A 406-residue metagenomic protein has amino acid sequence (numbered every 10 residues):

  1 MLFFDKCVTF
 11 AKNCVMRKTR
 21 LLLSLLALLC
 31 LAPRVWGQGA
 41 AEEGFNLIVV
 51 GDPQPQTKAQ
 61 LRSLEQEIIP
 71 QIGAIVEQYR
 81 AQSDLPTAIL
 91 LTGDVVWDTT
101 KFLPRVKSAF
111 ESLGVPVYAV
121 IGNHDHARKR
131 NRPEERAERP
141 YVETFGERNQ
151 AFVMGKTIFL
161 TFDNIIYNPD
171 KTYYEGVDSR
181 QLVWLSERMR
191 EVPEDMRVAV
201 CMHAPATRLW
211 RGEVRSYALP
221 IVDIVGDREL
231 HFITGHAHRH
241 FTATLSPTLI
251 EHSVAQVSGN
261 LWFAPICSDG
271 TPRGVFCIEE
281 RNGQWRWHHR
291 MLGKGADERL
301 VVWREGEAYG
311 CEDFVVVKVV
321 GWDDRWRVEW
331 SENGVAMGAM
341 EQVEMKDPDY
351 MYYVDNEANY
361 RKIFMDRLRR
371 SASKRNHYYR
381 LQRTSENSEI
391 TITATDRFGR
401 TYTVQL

Functional and structural regions predicted by a protein language model:
V8-L23: Bacterial N-terminal signal peptides that target proteins for export
S24-C30: Bacterial N-terminal signal peptides
P33-P104, E386-T391: N-terminal active-site segment of His-dependent metallophosphoesterases
D52, G93-D94, G122-N123, H203 (+1 more regions): Active-site glycine-centered loops adjacent to acidic/histidine catalytic or metal-binding residues that shape
T92, M189-L209: Short acidic, glycine-rich surface-loop motifs adjacent to enzyme active sites
T100-E194, E213-I233, A237-R281, W285: Extended active-site neighborhood of metal-dependent phosphoesterases/phosphodiesterases
L249-N333, S371, N376-Q405: Binuclear metal-dependent phosphoesterase catalytic core
P348-L381: Aromatic sugar-binding surface patches on proteins that engage polysaccharides or sugar-phosphate polymers
